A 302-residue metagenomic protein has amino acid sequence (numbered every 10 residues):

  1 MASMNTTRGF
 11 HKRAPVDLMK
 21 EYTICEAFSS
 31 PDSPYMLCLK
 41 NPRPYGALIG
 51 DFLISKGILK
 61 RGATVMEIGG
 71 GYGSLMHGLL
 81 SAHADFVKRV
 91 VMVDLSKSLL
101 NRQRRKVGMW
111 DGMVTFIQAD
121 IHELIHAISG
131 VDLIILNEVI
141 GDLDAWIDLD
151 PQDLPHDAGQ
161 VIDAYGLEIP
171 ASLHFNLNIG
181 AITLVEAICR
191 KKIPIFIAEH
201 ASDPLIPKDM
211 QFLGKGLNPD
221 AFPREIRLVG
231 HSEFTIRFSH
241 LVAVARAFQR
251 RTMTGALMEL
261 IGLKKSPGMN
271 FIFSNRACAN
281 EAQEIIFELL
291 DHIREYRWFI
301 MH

Functional and structural regions predicted by a protein language model:
L18-L59: Class I SAM-dependent methyltransferase Rossmann-like catalytic core, especially the SAM/SAH-binding loop
R61-G71: Conserved class I S-adenosyl-L-methionine
Y72-F86: Conserved SAM-binding loop of SAM-dependent methyltransferases across substrates and taxa, primarily the Class I
K88-D94: Conserved SAM-binding motif I beta-strand of class I
Q103-R104: Conserved SAM-binding loop
M109-I121: Conserved SAM-binding strand-loop segment of SAM-dependent methyltransferases
H122, V131-D153, E168-N176: A short SAM/SAH-binding and catalytic strip from SAM-dependent methyltransferases
A201-H302: Rossmann-like AdoMet/SAM-dependent catalytic core
